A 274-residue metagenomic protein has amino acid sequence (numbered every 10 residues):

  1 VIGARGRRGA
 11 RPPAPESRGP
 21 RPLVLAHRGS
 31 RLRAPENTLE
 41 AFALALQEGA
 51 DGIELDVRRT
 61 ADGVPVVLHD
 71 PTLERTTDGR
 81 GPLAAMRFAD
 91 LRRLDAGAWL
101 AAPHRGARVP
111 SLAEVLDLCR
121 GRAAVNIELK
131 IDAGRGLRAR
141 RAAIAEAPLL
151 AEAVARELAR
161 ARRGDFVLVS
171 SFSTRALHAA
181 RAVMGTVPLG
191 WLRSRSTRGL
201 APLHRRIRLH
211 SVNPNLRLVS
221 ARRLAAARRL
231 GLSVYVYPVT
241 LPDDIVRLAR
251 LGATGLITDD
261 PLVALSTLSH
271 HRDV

Functional and structural regions predicted by a protein language model:
V1-V274: Phosphate-group recognition and catalysis centered on beta-loop-alpha active-site segments
